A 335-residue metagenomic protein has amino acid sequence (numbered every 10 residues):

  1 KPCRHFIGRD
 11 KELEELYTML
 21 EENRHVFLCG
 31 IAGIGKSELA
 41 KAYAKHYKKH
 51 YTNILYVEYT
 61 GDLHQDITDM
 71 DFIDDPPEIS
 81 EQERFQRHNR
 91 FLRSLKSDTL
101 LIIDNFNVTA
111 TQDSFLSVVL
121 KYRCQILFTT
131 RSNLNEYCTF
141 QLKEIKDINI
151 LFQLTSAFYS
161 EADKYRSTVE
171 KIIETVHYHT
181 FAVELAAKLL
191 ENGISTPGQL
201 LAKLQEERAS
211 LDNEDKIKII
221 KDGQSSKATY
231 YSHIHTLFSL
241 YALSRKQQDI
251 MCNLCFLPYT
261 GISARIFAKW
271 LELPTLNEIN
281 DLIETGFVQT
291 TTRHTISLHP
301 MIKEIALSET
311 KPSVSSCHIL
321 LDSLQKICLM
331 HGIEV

Functional and structural regions predicted by a protein language model:
R4-I7, K11-S97: Post-nucleotide-binding-loop coupling segment downstream of the phosphate-binding loop, primarily in RecA-like P-loop
H25, N53, F115-L120, E170 (+2 more regions): Core domains of intracellular innate-immunity/apoptotic signalosomes
E38, D69-M70, K121-L185, L189: Alpha-helical sensor/transducer elements of the RecA-like P-loop NTPase core
K41, E184-E191, I234-T310, C317-D322: C-terminal boundary/linker of central alpha/beta nucleotide-binding cores
F91-T111: Conserved P-loop NTPase "ATPase switch" module shared by AAA+ and STAND
L151, L189-Q247, I327: Loop-to-helix "switch" segment enriched in basic and acidic residues adjacent to catalytic/ligand pockets
H318-V335: Extended alpha-helical scaffolding segments used for macromolecular assembly and cargo binding
